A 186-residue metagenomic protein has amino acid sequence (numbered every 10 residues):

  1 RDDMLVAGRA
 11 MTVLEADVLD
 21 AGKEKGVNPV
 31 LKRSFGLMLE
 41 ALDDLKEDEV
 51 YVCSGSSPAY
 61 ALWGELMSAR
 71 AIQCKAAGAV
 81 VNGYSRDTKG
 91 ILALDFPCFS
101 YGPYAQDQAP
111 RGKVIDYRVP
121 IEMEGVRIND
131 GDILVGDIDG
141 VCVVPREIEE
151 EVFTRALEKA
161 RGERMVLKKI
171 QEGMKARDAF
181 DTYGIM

Functional and structural regions predicted by a protein language model:
R1-D130, V144-M186: Feature captures the catalytic cores and cofactor-binding loops of soluble hydro-lyases/lyases that act on carboxylate
L134: C-terminal binding/interaction regions
D139-C142: Channel- or pocket-lining gating/hinge segments that regulate access to a cavity or pore
